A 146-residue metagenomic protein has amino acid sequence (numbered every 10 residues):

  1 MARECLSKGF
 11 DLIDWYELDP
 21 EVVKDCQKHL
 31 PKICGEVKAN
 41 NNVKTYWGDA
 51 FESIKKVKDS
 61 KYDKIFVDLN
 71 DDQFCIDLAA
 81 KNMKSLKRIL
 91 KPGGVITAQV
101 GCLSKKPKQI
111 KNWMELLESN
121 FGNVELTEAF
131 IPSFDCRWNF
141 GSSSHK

Functional and structural regions predicted by a protein language model:
M1-M114, E118-N120, C136: The AdoMet/dcAdoMet-binding core of the Class I SAM-like
F51, E125-A129: Glycine-rich, charged/polar anion/phosphate-binding loops that engage phosphate groups from diverse ligands
G101-C102, E128-P132: Acidic carboxylate-rich catalytic motifs and surrounding loops in phosphoryl-/glycosyl-chemistry enzymes
N120-G122, P132-K146: Core SAM-dependent methyltransferase catalytic element
